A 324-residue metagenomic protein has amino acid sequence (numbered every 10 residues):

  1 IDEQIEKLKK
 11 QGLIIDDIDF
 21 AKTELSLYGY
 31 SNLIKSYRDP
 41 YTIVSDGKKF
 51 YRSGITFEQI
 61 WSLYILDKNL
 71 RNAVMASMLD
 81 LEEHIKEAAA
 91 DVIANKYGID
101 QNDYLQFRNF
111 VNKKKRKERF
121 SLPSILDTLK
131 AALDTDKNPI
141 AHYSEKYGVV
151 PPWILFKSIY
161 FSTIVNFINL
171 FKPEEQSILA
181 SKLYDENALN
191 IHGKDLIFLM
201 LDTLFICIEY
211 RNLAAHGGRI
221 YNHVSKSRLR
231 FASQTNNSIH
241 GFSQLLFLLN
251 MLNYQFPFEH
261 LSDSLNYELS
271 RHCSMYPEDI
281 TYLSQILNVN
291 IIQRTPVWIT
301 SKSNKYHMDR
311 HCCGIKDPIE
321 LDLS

Functional and structural regions predicted by a protein language model:
I1-Q293: Amphipathic alpha-helical interface elements
I292-S324: Mature, structured domains enriched in cysteine- and short glycine motifs
